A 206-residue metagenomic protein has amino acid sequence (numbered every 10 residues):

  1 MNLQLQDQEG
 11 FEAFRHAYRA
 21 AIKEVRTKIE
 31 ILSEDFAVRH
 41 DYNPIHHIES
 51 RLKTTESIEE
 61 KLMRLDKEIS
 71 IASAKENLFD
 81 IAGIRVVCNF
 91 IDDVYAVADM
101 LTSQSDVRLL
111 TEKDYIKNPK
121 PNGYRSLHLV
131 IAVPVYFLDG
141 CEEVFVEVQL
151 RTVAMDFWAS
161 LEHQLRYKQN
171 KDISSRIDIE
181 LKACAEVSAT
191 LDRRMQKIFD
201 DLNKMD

Functional and structural regions predicted by a protein language model:
M1-L78, A189, F199-D206: Charge-rich, low-complexity segments
K75, C88-M195: Long beta-strand-rich cores associated with HINT superfamily self-processing modules
A82-C88: Terminal, regulation- and interaction-focused segments at domain boundaries
